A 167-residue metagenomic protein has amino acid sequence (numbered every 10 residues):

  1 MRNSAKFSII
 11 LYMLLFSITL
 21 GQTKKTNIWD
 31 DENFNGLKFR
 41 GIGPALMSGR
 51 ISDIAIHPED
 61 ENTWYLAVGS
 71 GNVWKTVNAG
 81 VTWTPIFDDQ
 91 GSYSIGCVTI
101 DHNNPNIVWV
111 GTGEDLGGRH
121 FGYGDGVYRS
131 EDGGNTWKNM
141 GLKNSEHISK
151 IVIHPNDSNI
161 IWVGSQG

Functional and structural regions predicted by a protein language model:
M1-I9: Bacterial N-terminal signal peptides that target proteins for export
N3, G21-Q22: Short, low-complexity interaction segments enriched in Ser/Thr/Pro/Gly
I10-Y12, Y123: Generic alpha-helix initiation/capping and coil-helix boundary signal
Y12-G21: Hydrophobic h-region of N-terminal signal peptides that target proteins for export in Gram-negative bacteria
Q22-G167: Beta-propeller blade termini and top-face loops
